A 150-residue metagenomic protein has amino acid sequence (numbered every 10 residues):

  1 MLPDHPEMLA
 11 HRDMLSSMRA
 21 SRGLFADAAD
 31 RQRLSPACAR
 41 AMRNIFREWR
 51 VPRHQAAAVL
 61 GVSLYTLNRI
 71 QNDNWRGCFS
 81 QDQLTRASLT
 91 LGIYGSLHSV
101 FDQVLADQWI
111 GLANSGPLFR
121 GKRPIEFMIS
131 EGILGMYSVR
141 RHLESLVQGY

Functional and structural regions predicted by a protein language model:
M1-Y150: Non-transmembrane "mature" sequence context
